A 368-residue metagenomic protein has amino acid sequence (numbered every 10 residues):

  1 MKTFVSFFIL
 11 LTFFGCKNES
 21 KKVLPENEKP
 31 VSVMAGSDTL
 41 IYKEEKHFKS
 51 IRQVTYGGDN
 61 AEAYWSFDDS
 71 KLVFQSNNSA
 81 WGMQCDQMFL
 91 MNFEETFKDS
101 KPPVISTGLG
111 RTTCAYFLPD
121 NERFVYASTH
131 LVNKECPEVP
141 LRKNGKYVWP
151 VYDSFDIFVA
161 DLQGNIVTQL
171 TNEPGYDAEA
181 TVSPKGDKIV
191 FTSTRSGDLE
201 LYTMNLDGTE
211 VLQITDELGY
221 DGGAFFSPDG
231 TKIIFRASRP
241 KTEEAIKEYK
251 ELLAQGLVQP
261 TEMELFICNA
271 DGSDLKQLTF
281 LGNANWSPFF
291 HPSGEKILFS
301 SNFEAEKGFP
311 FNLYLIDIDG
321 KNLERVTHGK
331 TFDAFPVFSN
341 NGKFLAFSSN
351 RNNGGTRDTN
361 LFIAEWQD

Functional and structural regions predicted by a protein language model:
F14-G15: C-terminal motif of bacterial Sec signal peptides marking the signal peptidase cleavage site
N18-S32: Short, low-complexity, disordered segments immediately C-terminal to signal peptides in bacterial exported proteins
V33-I41, S50-M83: Beta-strand-rich domains and repeat architectures in extracellular enzymes and scaffolds, especially beta-propellers
G36-D59, M91-R111, A160-Y176, N205-Y220 (+4 more regions): Multi-bladed beta-propeller domains
Y56-D59, S76-M88, S106-T112, A127-D156 (+8 more regions): A flexible loop/linker signature enriched in serine peptidases of the S9 family
F67-D68, P119-D120, P184-K185, P228-D229 (+2 more regions): Residue-level detector of Asp-centered blade-edge/turn motifs that repeat once per structural unit in beta-propeller
L72-V73, F124, I189, I233 (+2 more regions): Hydrophobic beta-strand positions that form the internal "hydrophobic ladder" of WD40/Gbeta-like beta-propeller blades
